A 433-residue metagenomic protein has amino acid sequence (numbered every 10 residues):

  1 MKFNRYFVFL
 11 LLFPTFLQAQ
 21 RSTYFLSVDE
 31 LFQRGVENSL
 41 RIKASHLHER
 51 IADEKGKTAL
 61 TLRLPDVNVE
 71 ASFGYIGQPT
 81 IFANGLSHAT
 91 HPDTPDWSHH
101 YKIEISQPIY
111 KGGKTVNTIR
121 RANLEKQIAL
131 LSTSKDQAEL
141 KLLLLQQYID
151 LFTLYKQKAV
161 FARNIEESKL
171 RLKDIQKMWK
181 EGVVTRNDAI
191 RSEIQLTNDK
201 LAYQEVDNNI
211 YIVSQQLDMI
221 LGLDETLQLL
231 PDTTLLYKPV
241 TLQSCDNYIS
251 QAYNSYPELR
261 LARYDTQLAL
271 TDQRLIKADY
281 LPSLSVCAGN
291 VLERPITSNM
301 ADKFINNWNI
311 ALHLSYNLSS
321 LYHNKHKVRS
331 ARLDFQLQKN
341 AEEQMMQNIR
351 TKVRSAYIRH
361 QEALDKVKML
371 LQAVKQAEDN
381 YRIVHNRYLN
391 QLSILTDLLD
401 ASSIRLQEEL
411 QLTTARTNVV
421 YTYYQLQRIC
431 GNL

Functional and structural regions predicted by a protein language model:
M1-V28, S39, V419, C430-L433: Bacterial Sec-dependent N-terminal signal peptides
A19-S72, Q78, E225-Q267, N317 (+1 more regions): Bacterial Sec-pathway N-terminal export signals of envelope proteins
L26, E30, E54, E139-Q251 (+3 more regions): Periplasmic alpha-helical coiled-coil/stalk elements that build and connect Gram-negative outer-membrane
K43, D66-L86, P92-P95, S106-K135 (+6 more regions): Small/polar (Gly/Ser/Thr/Ala-rich) solvent-exposed segments that form structured loops/beta-strands/short helices used
A44-A59, D136, L140-A159, V213 (+3 more regions): Amphipathic alpha-helical coiled-coil segments
L60-T61, S106, K277, H313-N317: Transmembrane beta-barrel domains of outer membrane proteins
S98-H100, Q146, R191, S283 (+1 more regions): Transmembrane beta-barrel architecture of outer-membrane proteins
H99-I105, Y248, W308-L314: Hydrophobic, lipid-facing positions within transmembrane beta-strands of outer-membrane proteins
